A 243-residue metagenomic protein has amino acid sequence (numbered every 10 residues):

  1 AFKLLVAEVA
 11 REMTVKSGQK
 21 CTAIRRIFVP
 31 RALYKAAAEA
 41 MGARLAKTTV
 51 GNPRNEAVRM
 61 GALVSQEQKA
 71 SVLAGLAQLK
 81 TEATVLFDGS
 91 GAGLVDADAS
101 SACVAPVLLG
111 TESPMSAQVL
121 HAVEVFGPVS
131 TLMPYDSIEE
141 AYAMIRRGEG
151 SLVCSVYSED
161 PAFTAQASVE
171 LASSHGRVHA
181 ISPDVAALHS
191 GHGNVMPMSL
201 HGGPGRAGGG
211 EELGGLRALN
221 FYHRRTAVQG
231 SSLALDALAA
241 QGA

Functional and structural regions predicted by a protein language model:
A1-M115, S137-E139, A143, R224-A243: ALDH superfamily catalytic-core signature
A7, A43-R44, T49, D96-A243: Conserved C-terminal structural/oligomerization subdomain of aldehyde/semialdehyde dehydrogenase
